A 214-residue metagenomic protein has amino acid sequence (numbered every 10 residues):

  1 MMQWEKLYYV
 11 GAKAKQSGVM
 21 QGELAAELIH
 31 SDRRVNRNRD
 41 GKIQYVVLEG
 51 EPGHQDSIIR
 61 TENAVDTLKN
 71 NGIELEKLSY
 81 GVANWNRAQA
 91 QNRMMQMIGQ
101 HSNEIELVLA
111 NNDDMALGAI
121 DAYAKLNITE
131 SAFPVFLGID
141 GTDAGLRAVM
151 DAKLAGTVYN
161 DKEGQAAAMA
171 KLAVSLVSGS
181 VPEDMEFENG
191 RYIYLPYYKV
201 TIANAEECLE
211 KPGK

Functional and structural regions predicted by a protein language model:
M1, A12-K13, L48-E51, Y80-N84 (+3 more regions): Active-site-proximal beta-strand/loop segments in catalytic clefts of secreted hydrolases
W4-K6, K42-Q44, N70-K77, S102-E106 (+2 more regions): Loop/turn elements at helix/coil->beta-strand transitions in domains of secreted/extracellular proteins
V10-K42, A90-Q91, G141-G145, D161-S180: Hydrophobic alpha-helical segments within soluble ligand-binding/sensing domains
A12-G22, I43-T67, E76, A83 (+2 more regions): Extracytoplasmic ligand-binding site segments that recognize negatively charged/polar headgroups
E23-S31, V65, K69-I73, M95-N103 (+3 more regions): Sec-exported extracytoplasmic/periplasmic mature domains
K42-P52, D56, T67, G164-K214: Hinge/cleft segment of the Venus flytrap/periplasmic-binding protein
N63-A64, E76-A148: Hydrophobic alpha-helical
D121-E163, A167, K171-F187, Y194: Exported/periplasmic ABC-transporter solute-binding proteins
